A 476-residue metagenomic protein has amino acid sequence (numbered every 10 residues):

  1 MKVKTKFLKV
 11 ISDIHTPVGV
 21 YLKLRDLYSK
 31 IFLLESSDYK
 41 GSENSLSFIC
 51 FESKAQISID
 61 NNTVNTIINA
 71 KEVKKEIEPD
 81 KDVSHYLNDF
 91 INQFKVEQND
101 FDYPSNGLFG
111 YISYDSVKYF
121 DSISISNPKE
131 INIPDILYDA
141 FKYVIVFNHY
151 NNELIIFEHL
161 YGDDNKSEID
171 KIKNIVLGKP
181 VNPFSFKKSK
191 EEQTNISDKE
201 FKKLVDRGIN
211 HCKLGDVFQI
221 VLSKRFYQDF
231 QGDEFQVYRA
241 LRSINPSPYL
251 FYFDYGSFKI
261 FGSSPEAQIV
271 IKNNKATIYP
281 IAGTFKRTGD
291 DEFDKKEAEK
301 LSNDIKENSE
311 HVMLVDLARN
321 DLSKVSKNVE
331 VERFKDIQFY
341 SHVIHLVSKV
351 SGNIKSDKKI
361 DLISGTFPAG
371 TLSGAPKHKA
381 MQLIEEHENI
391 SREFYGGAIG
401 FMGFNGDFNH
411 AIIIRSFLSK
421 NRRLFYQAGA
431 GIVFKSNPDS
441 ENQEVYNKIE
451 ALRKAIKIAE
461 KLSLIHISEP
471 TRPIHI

Functional and structural regions predicted by a protein language model:
M1-L464, S468: Extended alpha-helical targeting/anchoring segments, especially N-terminal organellar/secretory targeting helices
E469-R472, I476: Positively charged, low-complexity/disordered segments
